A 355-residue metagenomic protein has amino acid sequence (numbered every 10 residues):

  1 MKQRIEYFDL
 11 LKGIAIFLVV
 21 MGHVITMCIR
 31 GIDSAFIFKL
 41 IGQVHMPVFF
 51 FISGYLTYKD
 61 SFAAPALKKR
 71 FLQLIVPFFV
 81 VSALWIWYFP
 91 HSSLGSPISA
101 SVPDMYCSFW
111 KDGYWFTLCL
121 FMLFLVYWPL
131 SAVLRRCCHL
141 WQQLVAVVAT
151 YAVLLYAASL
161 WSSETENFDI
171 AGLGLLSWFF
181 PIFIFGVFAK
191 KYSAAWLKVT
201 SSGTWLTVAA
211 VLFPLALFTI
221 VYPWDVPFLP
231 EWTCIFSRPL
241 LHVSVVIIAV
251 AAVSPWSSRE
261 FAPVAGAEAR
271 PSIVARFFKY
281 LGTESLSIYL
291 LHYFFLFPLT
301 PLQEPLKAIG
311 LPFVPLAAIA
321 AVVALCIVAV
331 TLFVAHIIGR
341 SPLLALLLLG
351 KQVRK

Functional and structural regions predicted by a protein language model:
M1-V153, K307-K355: Membrane-cytosol interface segments of multi-pass membrane proteins, especially ER/Golgi lipid-handling enzymes
R4-I5, S61-K69, L130-Q142, K190-G203 (+1 more regions): Membrane-interface helix-boundary motifs at transmembrane edges
F17-V24, V81-W87, V148-S162, V208-P223 (+1 more regions): Aromatic-anchored segments of alpha-helical transmembrane domains
L18, V48-F50, A189, L212 (+1 more regions): Hydrophobic residues within membrane-embedded alpha-helical segments of Major Facilitator Superfamily
I25-R30, P90-G95, A157-E166, L217-F228 (+1 more regions): Juxtamembrane "helix-exit" motif on the non-cytosolic side of transmembrane helices
S34-M46, D104-C119, L160-I182, F218-V245: Interfacial loop-to-helix transition and helix-capping segments at the boundaries of transmembrane helices
S53-D60, M122-L130, P181-S193, R238-S257 (+1 more regions): Transmembrane alpha-helical segments
L197-K279, L302, G310-L316, A320: Alpha-helical transmembrane segments and terminal signal-anchor/GPI-anchor hydrophobic tails, characterized by long
